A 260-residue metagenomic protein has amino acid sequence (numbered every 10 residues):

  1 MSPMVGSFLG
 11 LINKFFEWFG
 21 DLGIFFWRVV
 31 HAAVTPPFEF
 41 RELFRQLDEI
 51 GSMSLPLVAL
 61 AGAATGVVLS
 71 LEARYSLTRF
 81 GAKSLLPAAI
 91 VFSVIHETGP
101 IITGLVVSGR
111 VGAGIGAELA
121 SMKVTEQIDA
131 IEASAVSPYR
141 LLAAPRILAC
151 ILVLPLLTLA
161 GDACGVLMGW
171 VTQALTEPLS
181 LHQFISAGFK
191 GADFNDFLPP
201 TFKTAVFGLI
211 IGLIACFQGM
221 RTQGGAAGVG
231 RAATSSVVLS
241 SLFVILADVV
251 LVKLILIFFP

Functional and structural regions predicted by a protein language model:
M1-R41, Q218-G219, Q223: Short, membrane-interfacial amphipathic segments enriched in basic
T35-A59, V238-S241: Membrane-interface helix starts
D48-I102: Active-site cofactor/substrate anionic-group-binding motifs, chiefly glycine- and Lys/Arg-rich phosphate-binding loops
A61-A64, T103-G104, S108, A144-Q173 (+3 more regions): Hydrophobic alpha-helical transmembrane segments that constitute the membrane-spanning cores of multi-pass membrane
E72-H96, A163-A205, L213-S235, I255-P260: Membrane-interfacial helix-loop-helix connectors in multipass membrane proteins
L86-D129, I214: Hydrophobic alpha-helical transmembrane segments of multi-pass membrane transport proteins
L119-A144, A226-V229: Short cytoplasmic-facing helical segments at TM-TM junctions of multi-pass membrane proteins
E126, P138-T158, A232, S236: Start (N-cap) of specific transmembrane helices in multi-pass transporter permeases
